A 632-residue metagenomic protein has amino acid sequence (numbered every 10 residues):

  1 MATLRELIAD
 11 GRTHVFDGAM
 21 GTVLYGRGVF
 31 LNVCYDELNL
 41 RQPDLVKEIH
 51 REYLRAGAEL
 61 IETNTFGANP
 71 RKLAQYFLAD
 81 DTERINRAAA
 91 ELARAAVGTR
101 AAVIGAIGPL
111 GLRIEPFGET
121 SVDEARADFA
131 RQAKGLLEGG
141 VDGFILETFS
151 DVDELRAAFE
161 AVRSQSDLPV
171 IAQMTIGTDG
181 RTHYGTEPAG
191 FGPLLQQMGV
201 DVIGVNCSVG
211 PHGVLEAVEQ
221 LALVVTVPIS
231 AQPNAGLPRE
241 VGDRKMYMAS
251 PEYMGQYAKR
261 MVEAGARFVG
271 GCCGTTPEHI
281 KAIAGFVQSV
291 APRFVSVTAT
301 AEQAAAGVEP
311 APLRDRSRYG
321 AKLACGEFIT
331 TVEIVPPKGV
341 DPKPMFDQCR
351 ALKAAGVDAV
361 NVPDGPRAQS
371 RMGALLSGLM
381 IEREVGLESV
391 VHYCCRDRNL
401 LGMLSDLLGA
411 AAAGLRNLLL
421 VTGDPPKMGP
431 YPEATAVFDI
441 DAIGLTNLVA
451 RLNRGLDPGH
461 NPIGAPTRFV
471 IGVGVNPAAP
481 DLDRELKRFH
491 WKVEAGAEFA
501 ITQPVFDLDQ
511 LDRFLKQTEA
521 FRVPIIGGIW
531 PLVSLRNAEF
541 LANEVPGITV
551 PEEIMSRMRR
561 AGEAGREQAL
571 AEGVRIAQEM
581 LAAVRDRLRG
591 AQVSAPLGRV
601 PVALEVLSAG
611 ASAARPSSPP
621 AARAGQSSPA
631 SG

Functional and structural regions predicted by a protein language model:
M1-G632: Domain-level signal for soluble alpha/beta catalytic cores
